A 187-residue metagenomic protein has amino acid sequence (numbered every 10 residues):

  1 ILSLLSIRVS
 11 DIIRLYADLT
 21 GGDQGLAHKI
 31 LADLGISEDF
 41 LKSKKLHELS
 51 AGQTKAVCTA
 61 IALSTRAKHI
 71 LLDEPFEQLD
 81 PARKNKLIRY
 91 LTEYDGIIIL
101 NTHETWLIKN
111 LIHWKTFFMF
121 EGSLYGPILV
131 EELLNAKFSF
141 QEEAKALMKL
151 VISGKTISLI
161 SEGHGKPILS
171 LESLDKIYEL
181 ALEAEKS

Functional and structural regions predicted by a protein language model:
I1-G52: ABC-family P-loop ATPase nucleotide-binding domains
T59: Hydrophobic anchor residue at the start of the ABC signature
L63-K68: A short, proline-enriched helix->beta-strand linker immediately N-terminal to the Walker B motif in ABC-type P-loop
F76-E77: Short loop immediately C-terminal to the Walker-B catalytic DE motif in ABC-type ATPase nucleotide-binding domains
Y90-H103: Conserved catalytic loops of ABC-family nucleotide-binding domains
E104-L111: Conserved H-loop
S123-L150, H164-I168: Conserved beta-strand-loop-alpha-helix hinge in the C-terminal portion of ABC ATPase nucleotide-binding domains
A144-S187: C-terminal coupling/interaction segments
